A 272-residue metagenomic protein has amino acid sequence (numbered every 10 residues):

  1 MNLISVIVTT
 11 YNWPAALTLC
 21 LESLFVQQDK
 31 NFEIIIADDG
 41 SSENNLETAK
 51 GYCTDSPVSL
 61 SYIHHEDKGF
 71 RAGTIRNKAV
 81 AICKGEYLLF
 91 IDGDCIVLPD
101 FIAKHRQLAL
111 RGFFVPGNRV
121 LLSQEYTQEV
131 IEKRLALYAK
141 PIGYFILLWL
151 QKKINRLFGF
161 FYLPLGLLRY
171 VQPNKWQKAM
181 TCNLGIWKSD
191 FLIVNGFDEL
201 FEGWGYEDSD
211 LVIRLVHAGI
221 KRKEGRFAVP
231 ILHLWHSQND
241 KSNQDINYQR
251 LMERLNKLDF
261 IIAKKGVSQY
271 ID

Functional and structural regions predicted by a protein language model:
N2-S5, E33, D210: Cell-envelope/extracellular polymer assembly enzymes that use nucleotide-activated donors
T18, E43-Y52, D100: Acidic helix N-cap motif at the loop->helix transition within catalytic regions of sugar-transfer enzymes
E22-N31: Short, acidic, metal-binding catalytic loop of nucleotide-sugar glycosyltransferases
S23, D38-A49, C95: A conserved acidic beta->alpha catalytic loop
N31-S41, S61-H65: Short beta-strand/loop segment that forms part of the nucleotide-sugar
E66-C83, D100: Glycine-rich, basic loop-to-helix element that forms the pyrophosphate-binding segment of sugar-nucleotide handling
L88: Short aromatic/hydrophobic "clamp" motif used to bind/position activated sugar donors
D100-W149: Conserved donor NDP-sugar-binding/catalytic core segment of glycosyltransferases
